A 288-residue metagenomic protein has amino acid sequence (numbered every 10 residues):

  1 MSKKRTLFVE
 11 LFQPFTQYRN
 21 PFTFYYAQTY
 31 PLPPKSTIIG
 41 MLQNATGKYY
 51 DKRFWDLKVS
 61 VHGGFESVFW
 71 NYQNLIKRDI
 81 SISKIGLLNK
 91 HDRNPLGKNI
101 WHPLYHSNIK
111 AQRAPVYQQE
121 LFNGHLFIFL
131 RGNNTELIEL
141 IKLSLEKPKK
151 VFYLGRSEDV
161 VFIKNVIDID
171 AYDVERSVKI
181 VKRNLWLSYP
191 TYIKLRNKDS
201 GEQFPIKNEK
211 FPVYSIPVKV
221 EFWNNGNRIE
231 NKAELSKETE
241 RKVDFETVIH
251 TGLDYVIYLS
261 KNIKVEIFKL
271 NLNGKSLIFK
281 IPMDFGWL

Functional and structural regions predicted by a protein language model:
M1, Y50-K52, Q118-L121: A general structural signal for short secondary-structure junctions and capping/turn motifs
M1-T23: N-terminal, Lys/Arg- and Ser/Thr-rich interaction peptides
T6, D56-K58, N123-H125: Extracellular structured ligand-interaction cores
T6-L7, T16, L32-I39, W101-S107: Short linear motifs at secondary-structure transitions and domain/linker junctions
E10-F12, H62, F127-R131: Residue-level recognition of well-ordered beta-strand positions that form the cores of beta-sheet-rich folds across
T16-Y18, K48-Y49, T135-I138: Primarily extracytoplasmic ectodomains and periplasmic/lumenal surface modules that are beta-strand-rich
F22-L96: Glycine/small-residue-rich interface belts in oligomeric ring/scaffold proteins and their assembly partners
E66-L288: Internal, well-folded beta-alpha domain core
